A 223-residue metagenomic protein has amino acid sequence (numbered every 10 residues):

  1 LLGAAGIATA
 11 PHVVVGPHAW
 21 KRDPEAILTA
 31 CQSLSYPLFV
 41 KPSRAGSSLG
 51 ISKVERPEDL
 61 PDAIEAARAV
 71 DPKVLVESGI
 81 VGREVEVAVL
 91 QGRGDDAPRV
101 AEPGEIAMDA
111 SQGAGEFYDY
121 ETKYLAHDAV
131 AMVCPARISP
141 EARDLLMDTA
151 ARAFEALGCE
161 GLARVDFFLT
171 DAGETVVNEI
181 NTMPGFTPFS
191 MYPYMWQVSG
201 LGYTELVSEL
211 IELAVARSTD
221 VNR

Functional and structural regions predicted by a protein language model:
L1-R83, R93-G94: Active-site nucleotide/adenylate-binding loops and adjacent lid/helix of ATP-dependent enzymes
G3-I7, R137-R223: ATP-dependent carboxylate activation and anion-phosphoryl transfer catalytic cores that bind Mg-ATP to form
P17, M108, M183-G185: A short acidic/small-residue loop/turn micro-motif
W20-R22, E86, G173, V215: Short Asp/Glu-rich motifs
P42, T122-Y124, N181-P184: Short, small-residue-rich loop/turn micro-motifs
S47-S48, A129-V133, T187-Y192: Short small-residue beta-strand/loop micro-motif enriched in glycine and branched aliphatics
E55-D148, E174-V176: Phosphate-binding site of ATP-dependent enzymes
